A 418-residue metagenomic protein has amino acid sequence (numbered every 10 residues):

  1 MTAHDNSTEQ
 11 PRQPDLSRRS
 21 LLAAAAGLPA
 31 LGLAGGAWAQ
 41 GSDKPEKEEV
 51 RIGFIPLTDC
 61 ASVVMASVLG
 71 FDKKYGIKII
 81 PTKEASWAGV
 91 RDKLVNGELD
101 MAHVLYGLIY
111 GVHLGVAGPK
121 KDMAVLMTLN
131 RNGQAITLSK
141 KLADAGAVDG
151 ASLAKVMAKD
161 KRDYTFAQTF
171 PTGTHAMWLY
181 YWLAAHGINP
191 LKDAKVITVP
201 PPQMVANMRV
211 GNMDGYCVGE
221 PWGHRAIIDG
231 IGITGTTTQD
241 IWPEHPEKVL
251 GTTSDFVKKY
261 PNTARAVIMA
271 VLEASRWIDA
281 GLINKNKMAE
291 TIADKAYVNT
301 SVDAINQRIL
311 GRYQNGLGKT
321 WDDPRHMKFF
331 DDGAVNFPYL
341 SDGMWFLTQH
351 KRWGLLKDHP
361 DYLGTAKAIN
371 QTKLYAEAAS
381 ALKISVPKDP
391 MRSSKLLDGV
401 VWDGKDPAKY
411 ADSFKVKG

Functional and structural regions predicted by a protein language model:
M1-L16, G27-A30: N-terminal secretory signal peptides
P11-L22, G35-G36: Twin-arginine (Tat) signal peptide motif
L31-D43: A short, compositionally biased domain-edge/stem linker segment
Q40-T198, N207-I227, I231-E244, K395-K409: Short, glycine-/small- and polar/acidic-enriched structural segments that line small-molecule recognition paths
S67, G89, K93, T174-W178 (+10 more regions): Extracytoplasmic/secreted proteins, especially bacterial periplasmic and envelope-associated proteins
I136-T137, V249-T252, F256-V257: Short glycine- and hydrophobic/aromatic-rich loop-to-beta-strand nucleating segment in the catalytic cores
K259-K373: Secondary-structure end/capping motifs
M344-G418: Conserved C-terminal helix/tail region of periplasmic/extracytoplasmic solute-binding proteins
